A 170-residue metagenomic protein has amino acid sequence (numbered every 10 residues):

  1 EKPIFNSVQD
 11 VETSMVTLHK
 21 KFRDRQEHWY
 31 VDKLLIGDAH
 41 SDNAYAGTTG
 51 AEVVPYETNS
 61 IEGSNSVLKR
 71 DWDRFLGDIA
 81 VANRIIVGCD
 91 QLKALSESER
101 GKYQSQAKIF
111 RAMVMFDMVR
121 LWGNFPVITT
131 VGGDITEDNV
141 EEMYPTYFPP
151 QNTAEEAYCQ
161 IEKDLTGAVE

Functional and structural regions predicted by a protein language model:
E1-L35, A39: Membrane-proximal, proline-rich intrinsically disordered regions
I4-F5, A39, Y56-I61, V127 (+1 more regions): Short clusters of hydrophobic/aromatic residues that line enzyme substrate/ligand-binding pockets
E12, K20, T49-W122, Y144-C159 (+1 more regions): Conserved, well-structured interaction surfaces
V119-V131: Short, well-structured active-site flanking segments
T129-D134, L165: Short, small-residue-rich loop/turn micro-motifs
T136-T146: Aromatic- and acidic-residue-enriched carbohydrate-binding clefts of CAZyme catalytic domains
